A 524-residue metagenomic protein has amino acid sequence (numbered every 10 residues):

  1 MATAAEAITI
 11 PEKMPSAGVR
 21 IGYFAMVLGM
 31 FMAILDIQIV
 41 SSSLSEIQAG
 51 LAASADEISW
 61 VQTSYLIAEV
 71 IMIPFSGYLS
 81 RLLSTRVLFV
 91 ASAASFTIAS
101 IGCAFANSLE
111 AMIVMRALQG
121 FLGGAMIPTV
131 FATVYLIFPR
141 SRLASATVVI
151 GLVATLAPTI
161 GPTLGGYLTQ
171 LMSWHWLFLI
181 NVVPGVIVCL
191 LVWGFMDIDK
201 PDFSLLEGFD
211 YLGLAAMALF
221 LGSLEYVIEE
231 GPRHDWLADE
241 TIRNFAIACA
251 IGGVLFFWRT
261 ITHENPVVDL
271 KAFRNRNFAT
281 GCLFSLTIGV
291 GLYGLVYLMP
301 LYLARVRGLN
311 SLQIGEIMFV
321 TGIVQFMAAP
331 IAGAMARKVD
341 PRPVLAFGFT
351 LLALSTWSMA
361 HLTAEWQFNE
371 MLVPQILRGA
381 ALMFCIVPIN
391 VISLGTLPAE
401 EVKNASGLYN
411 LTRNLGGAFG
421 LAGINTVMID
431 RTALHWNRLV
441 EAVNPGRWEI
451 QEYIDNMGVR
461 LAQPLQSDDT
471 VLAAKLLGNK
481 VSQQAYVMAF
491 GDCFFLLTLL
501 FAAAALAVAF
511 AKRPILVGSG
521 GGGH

Functional and structural regions predicted by a protein language model:
M1-M14: Short, Lys/Arg-rich, polar N-terminal cytosolic tail immediately upstream of the first transmembrane signal-anchor
T3, S43, E57, N414-R513 (+1 more regions): Hydrophobic transmembrane architecture of multi-pass small-molecule transporters
A17-R86, S92, S100, E110-M112 (+8 more regions): Transmembrane core module of solute transporters
Q38, A104, G120-P128, T155-T159 (+3 more regions): Small-residue-rich segments within alpha-helical transmembrane domains of MFS-like 12-TM solute carriers
L66, I73-L214, E230, D239: Helix-loop-helix hairpins in multi-pass membrane proteins, especially solute transporters
I101-F105, C189-G194, V254-W258, W357-H361 (+4 more regions): Membrane-embedded alpha-helical segments of multi-pass transporters/permeases
V149-I150, A157-P162, G166, M371-D455: Small-residue-rich alpha-helical segments with characteristic i,i+4
V182-K200, A218-E230, A248-T262, A505-K512: C-terminal membrane-cytosol helix-exit motif in multi-pass small-molecule transporters
